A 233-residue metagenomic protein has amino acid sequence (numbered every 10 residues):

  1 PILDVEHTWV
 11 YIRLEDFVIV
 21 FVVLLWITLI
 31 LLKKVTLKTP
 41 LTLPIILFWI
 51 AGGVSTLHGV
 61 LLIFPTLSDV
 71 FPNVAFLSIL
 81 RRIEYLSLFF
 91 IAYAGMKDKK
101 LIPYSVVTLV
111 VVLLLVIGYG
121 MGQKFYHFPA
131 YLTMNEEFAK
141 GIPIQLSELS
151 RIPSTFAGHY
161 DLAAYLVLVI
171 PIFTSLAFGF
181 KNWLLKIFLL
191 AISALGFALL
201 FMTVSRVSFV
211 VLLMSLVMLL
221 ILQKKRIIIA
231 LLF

Functional and structural regions predicted by a protein language model:
P1-I83: N-terminal hydrophobic segments of proteins, predominantly signal-anchor/transmembrane helices of inner/organellar
T8-E15, L37-P44, V70-L80, K99-L109 (+3 more regions): Membrane-interface helix-boundary signature
W49-T56, I83-I91, P103-E148, S154-F233: Alpha-helical transmembrane segments of multi-pass inner-membrane proteins
